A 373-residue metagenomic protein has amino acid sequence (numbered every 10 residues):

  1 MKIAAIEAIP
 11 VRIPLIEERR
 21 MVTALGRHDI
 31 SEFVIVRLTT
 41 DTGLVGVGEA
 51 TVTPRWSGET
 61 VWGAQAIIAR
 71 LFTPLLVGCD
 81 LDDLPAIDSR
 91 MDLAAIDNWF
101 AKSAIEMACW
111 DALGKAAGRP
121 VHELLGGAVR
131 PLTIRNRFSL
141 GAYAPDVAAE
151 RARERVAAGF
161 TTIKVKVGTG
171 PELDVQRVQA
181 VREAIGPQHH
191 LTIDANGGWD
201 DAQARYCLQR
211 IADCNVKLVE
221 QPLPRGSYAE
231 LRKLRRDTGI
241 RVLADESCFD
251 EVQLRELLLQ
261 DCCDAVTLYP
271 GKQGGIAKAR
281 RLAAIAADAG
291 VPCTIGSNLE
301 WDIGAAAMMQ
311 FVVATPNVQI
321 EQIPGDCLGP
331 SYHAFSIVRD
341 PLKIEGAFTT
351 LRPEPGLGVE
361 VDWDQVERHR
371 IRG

Functional and structural regions predicted by a protein language model:
M1-L191, N196-R205, Q209-D213, D237 (+1 more regions): N-terminal capping/lid subdomain adjacent to the active-site entrance of alpha/beta enzymes
E7, V47, C109, L223-P224 (+2 more regions): Generic short alpha-helical hydrophobic face used as a protein-protein interaction/packing hotspot
G48, I134-L140, T161-V165, H189-A195 (+5 more regions): Hydrophobic faces of well-ordered beta-strands that scaffold small-molecule active sites in alpha/beta enzyme cores
D82-L84, V121-L124, L218-P222, S297-N298 (+1 more regions): Flexible, glycine/charged-enriched surface loops at secondary-structure junctions
Y143-P145, G168-D174, A195-Q203, L218-Y228 (+3 more regions): Short, small-residue-enriched loops and turns at beta-alpha junctions that line or gate enzyme active sites
R205-R225, R241-D245: Active-site core of metal-dependent hydrolases
N215, G226-R241, C248-F348: Shared catalytic-loop signature of beta/alpha-barrel
